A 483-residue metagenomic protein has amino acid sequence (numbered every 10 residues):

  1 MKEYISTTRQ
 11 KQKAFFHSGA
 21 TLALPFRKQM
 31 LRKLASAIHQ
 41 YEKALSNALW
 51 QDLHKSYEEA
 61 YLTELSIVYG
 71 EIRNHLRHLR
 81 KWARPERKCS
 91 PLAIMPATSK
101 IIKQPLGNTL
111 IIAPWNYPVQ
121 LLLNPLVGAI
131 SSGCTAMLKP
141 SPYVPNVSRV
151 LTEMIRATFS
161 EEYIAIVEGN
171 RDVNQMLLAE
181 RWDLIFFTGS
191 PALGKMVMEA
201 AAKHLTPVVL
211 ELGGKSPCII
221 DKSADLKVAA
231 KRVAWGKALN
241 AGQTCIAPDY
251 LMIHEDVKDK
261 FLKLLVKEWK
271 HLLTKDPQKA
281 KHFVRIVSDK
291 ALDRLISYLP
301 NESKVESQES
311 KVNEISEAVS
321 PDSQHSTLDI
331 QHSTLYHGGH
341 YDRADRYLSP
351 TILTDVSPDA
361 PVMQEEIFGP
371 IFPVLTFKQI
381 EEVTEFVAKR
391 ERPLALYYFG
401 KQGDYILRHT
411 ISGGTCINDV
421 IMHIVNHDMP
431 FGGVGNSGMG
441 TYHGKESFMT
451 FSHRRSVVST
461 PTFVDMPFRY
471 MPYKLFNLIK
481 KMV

Functional and structural regions predicted by a protein language model:
M1-K100: N-terminal Rossmann-like NAD(P)+-binding subdomain of aldehyde/semialdehyde dehydrogenases
A14-A20, I111, C218-I220, Y250-I253 (+4 more regions): Short, well-ordered beta-strand elements within core beta-sheets of diverse protein domains
F16, A20, A35-I38, E42 (+13 more regions): Structural signal for hydrophobic packing residues in well-ordered secondary-structure cores of soluble enzyme domains
L22-A23, I315-A318, D342, Y347-V483: Conserved C-terminal structural/oligomerization subdomain of aldehyde/semialdehyde dehydrogenase
R27, I72, G133, I164 (+8 more regions): Residue-level signal for inorganic ion chemistry
L92-V228, F377: Rossmann-like NAD(P) dinucleotide-binding subdomain of oxidoreductase/dehydrogenase enzymes
A192-K304, E314-E317, H332-S357, I417: ALDH superfamily catalytic-core signature
S310, S326-L328, S333: Intrinsic disorder
